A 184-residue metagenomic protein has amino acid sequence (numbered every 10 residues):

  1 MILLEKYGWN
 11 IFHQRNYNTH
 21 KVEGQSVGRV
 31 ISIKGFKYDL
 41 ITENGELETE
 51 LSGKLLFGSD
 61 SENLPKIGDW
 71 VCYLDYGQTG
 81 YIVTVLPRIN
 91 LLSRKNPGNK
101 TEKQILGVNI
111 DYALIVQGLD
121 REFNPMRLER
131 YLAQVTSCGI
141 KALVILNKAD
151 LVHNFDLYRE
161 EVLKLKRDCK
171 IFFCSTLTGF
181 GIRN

Functional and structural regions predicted by a protein language model:
M1-P125: N-terminal accessory targeting/assembly segments
G68, V135, N147: Residue-level signal for inorganic ion chemistry
G77, S137, K166-D168: Short, well-ordered coil/turn elements that cap or connect secondary structure elements
G98-E102, E129-Y131, L157-R159: A generic local structural motif
N109, G139-K141: Short loop/turn motifs at secondary-structure junctions
I115, V144-L146: Structural beta-sheet core signal
M126-T136: Histidine-anchored nucleotide/phosphate-binding helix
K141, K148-N184: Canonical P-loop GTPase G-domain recognition
